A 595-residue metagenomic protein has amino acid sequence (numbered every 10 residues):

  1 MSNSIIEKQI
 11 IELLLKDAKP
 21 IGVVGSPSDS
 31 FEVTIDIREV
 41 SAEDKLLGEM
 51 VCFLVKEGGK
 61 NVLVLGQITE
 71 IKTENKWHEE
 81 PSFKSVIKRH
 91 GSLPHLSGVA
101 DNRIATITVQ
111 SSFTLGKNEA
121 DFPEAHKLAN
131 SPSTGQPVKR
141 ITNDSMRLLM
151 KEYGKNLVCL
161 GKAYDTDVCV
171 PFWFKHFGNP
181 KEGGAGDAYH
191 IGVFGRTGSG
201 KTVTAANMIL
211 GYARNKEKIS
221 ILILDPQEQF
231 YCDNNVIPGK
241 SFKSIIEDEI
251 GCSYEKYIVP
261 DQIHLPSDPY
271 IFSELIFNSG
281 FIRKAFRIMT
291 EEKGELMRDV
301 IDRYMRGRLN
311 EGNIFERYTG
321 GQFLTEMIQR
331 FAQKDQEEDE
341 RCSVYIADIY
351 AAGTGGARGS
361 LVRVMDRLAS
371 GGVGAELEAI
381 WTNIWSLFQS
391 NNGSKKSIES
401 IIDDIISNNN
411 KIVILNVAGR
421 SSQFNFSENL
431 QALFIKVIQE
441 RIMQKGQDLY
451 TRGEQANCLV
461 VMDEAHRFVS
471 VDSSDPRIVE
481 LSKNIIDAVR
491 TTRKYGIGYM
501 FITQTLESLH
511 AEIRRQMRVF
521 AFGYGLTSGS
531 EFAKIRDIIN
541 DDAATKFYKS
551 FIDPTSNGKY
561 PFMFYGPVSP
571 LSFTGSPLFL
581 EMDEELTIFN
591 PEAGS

Functional and structural regions predicted by a protein language model:
M1-G192, M208, E454, F520: Basic- and hydrophobic-enriched, low-structure N-terminal and domain-boundary segments that flank ATP-binding catalytic
L160-Y257, A533, F589-G594: Glycine-rich phosphate-binding loop of nucleotide-binding enzymes
G186-D187, E217-K218, N408-N409, G453-A456 (+1 more regions): Short loop/turn elements that form and flank the Walker-type P-loop nucleotide-binding site in RecA-like NTPase cores
L222, V413-L415, V460: Hydrophobic positions in the central parallel beta-sheet of the AAA+
I245-Y270, L275, R515-I539, K549: Conserved P-loop NTPase catalytic core
I250-S394: Helical/strand "switch-coupling" subdomains that flank nucleotide/phosphate-binding cores, especially in P-loop NTPases
S422-T545: Conserved P-loop NTPase motor cores
N557-S595: Conserved P-loop NTPase motor module
